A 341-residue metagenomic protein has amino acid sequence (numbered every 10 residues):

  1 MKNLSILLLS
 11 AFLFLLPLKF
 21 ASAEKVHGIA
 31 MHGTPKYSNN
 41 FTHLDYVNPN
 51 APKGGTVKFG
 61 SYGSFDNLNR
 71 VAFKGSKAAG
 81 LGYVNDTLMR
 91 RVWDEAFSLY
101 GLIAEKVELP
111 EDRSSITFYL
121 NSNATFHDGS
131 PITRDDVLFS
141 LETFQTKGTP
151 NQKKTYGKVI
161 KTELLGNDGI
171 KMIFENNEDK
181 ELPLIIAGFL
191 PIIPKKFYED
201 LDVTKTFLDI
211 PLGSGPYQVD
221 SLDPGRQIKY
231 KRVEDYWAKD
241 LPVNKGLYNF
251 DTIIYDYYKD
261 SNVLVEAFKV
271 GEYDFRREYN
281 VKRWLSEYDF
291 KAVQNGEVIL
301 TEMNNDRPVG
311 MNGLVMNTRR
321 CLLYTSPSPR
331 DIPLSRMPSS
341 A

Functional and structural regions predicted by a protein language model:
M1-L8: Bacterial N-terminal signal peptides that target proteins for export
L8, Y119, K153-E199, P216-Q218 (+2 more regions): Surface-exposed binding/hinge segments that line and control ligand-binding clefts or catalytic entry sites
L8-L16: Bacterial N-terminal signal peptides
E24-D112, Y119, E142, I210-L212: N-terminal lobe/hinge region of extracytoplasmic solute-binding protein
V47, P52, A72-A78, K106-P150 (+5 more regions): Aromatic- and charge-enriched surface segment that lines or borders ligand/interaction sites
S64, V84-E95, E142, A187-I254 (+1 more regions): Gly/Pro-rich hinge or "lid" segments in bacterial periplasmic/extracellular proteins
K161-L164, D220-K231, D256-R320: Extracellular/periplasmic solute-recognition and catalytic clefts
Y324-D331: Conserved small/polar residues in nucleotide/adenosyl-binding loops
